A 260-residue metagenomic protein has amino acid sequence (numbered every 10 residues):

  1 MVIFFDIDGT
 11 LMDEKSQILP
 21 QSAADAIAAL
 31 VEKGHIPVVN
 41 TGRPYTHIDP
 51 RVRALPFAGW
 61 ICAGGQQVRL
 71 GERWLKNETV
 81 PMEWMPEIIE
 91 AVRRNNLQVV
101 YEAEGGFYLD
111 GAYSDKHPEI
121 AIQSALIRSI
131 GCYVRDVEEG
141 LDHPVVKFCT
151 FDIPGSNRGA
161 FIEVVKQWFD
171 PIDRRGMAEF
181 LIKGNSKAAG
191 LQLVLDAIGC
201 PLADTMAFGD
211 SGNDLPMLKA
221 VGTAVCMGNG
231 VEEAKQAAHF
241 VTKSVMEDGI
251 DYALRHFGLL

Functional and structural regions predicted by a protein language model:
M1-S16: Asp-based phosphoryl-transfer active-site loop
E14-Q17, P37-V39, N77-E78, L126 (+2 more regions): Short, flexible loop segments at the rims of nucleotide/cofactor-binding pockets, characterized by
I18-H117: Active-site phosphate-binding/coordination module
H47-P50, A160, G190, P216-M217 (+2 more regions): Phosphate- and divalent-cation-binding pockets in alpha/beta enzyme and binding domains that engage nucleotide-derived
L55-P56, G64, V164-W168, A220-V221 (+1 more regions): Short, structured coil segments at secondary-structure junctions
F57-G64, D170-D173, A224-G228, T242-K243: Short hydrophobic/aromatic-enriched beta-strand-loop microsegments
A91, N95-F208, G212-A220, N229: Conserved acidic, metal-coordinating active-site core of Asp-based, Mg2+-dependent phosphoryl-transfer enzymes
A220, A224, G228-L260: Asp-based, Mg2+/Mn2+-dependent phosphohydrolase catalytic module
